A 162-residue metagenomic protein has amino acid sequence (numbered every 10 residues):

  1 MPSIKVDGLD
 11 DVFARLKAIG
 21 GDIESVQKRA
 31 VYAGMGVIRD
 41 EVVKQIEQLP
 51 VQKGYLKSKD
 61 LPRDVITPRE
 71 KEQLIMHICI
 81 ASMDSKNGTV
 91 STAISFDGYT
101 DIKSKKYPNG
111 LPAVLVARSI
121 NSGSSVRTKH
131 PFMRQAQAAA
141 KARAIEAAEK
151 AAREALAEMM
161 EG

Functional and structural regions predicted by a protein language model:
M1-T92, N109, A113-G162: Short, Lys/Arg-rich flexible segments
A93-I102: Secondary-structure transition/turn motif
